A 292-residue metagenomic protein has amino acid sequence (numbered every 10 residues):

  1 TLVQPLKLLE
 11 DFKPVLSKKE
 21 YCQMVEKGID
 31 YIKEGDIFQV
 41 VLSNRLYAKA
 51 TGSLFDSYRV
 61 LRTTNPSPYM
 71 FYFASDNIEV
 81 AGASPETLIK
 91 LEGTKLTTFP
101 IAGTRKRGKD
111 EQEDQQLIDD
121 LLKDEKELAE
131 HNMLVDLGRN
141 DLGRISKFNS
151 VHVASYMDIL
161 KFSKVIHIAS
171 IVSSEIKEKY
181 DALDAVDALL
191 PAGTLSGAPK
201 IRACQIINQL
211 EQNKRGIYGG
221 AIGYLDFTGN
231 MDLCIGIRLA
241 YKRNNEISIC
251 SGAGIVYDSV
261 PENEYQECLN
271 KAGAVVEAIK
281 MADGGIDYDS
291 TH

Functional and structural regions predicted by a protein language model:
T1-H292: Extended alpha-helical targeting/anchoring segments, especially N-terminal organellar/secretory targeting helices
